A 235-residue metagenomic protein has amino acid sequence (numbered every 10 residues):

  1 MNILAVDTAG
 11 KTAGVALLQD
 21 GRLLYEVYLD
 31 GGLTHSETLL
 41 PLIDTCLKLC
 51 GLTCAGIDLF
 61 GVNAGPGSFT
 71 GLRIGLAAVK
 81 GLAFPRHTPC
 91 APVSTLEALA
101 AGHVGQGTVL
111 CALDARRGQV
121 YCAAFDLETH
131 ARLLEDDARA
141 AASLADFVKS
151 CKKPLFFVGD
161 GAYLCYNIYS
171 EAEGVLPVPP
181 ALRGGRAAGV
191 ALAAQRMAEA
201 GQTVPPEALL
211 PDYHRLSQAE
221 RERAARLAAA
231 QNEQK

Functional and structural regions predicted by a protein language model:
M1-P66, G184: N-terminal beta-alpha supersecondary unit
R22, T34, P89-G185, Y213 (+1 more regions): Surface "functional belts" at beta-alpha junctions
C46-L49, P85, A172, A194-G201 (+1 more regions): Change "in soluble alpha/beta enzymes" to "in soluble alpha/beta proteins
K48-A55, A83-V93, V104: Phosphate-handling active-site elements
V62-P89: DPxDG-like acidic metal-binding loop motif
V178-K235: Acyltransferase
